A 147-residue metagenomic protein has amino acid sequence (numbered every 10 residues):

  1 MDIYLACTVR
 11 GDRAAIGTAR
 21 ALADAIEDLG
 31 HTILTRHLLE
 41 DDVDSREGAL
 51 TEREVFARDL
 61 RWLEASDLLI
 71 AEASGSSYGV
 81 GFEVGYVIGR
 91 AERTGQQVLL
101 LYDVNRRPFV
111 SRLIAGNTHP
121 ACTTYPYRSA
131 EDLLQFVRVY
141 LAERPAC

Functional and structural regions predicted by a protein language model:
M1-C147: Conserved catalytic or regulatory cores that recognize and/or transform ribose-phosphate-containing ligands
